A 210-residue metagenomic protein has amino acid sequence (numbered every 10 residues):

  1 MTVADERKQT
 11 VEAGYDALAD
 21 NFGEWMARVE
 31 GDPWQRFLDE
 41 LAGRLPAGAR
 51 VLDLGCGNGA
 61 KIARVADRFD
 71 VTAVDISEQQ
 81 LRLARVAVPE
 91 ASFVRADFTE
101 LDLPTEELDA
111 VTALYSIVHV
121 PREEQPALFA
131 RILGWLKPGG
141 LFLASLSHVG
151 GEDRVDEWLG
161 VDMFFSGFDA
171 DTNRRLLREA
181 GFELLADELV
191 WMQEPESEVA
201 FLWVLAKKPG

Functional and structural regions predicted by a protein language model:
T2-P46, G150: Conserved class I S-adenosyl-L-methionine
L52, G57-E100: Class I SAM-dependent methyltransferase SAM/SAH-binding core
T112-A113: A conserved beta-strand element that flanks and buttresses the S-adenosyl-L-methionine
P126-P138: A short glycine-rich, Lys/Arg-flanked "PGG" loop and its adjoining helix->strand segment in the class I
G139-L146: Conserved beta-strand signature within the Rossmann-like core of class I S-adenosyl-L-methionine
S147-F164: Short, glycine-/aromatic-enriched active-site segment of Class I SAM-dependent methyltransferases
F165-A180: Short alpha-helix
Q193-G210: Core SAM-dependent methyltransferase catalytic element
